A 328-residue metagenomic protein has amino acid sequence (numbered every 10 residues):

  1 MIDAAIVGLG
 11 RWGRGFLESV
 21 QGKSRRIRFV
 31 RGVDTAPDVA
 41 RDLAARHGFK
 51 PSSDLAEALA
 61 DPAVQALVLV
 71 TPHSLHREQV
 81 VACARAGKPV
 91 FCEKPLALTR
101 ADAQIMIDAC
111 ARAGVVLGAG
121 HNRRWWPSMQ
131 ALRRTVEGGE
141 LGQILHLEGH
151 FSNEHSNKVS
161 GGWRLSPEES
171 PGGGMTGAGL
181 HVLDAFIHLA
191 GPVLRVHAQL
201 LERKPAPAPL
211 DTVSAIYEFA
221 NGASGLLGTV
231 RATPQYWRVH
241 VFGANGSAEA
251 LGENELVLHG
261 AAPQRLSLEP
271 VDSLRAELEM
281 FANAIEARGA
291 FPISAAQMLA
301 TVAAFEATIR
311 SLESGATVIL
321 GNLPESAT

Functional and structural regions predicted by a protein language model:
M1, A66-L69, N283-T328: C-terminal helix-rich "cap/oligomerization" subdomain common to oxidoreductases
M1-H47: N-terminal Rossmann-like dinucleotide-binding module
T35, S267-E279: Active-site loop of classical SDR/Rossmann-like NAD(P)-dependent oxidoreductases, centered on the catalytic Tyr-X3-Lys
H47-A109: Beta-loop-alpha module in the N-terminal Rossmann-like domain of NAD(P)-dependent dehydrogenases, especially those
S53, F91-C92, L117-A119, L227 (+1 more regions): Hydrophobic residues in well-ordered beta-strands that form the structural core
V116, R123-Q199, R203-A206, G315: Predominantly a Rossmann-like dinucleotide-binding segment in NAD(P)-dependent oxidoreductases
G177, L183-N254, R275-A290, E325-T328: Contiguous beta-strand/loop segments that form the cofactor/metal-binding neighborhood of enzyme cores
